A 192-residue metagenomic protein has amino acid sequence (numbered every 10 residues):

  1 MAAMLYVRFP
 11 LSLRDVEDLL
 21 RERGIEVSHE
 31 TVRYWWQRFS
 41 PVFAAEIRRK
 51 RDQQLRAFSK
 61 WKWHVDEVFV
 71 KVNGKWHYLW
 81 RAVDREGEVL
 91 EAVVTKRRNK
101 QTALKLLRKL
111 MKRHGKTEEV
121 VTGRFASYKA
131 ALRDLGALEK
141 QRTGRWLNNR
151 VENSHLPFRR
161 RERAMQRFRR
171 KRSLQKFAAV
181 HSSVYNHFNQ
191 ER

Functional and structural regions predicted by a protein language model:
M1-R192: Residue-level recognition of single "structural anchor" positions that define or cap local secondary structure
